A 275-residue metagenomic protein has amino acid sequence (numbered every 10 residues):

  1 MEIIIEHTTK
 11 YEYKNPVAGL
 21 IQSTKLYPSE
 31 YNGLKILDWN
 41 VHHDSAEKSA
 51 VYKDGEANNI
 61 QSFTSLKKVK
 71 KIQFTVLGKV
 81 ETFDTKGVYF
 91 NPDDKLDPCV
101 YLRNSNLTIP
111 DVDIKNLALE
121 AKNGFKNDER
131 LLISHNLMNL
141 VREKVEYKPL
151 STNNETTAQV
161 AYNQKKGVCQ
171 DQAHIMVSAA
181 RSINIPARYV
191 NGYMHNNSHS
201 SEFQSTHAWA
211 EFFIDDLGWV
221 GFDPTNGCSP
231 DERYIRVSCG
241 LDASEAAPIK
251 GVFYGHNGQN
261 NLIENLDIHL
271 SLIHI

Functional and structural regions predicted by a protein language model:
M1-F83: Intrinsically disordered, low-complexity N-terminal segments that are enriched in acidic
T24-L26, N40-V41, N58, Y89-P98 (+2 more regions): Short intrinsically disordered coil segments
S45-S49, D97-V100, S229-R236: Short, surface-exposed linear segments at secondary-structure transitions and domain or protein termini
L77-R142, K148, T157-N163: Acidic low-complexity segments
G124, D171-Y254, G258: Hydrophobic/aromatic-rich core segments of domains that either
I133-Y189, N197: A mid-sequence, solvent-exposed acidic-amphipathic segment
L266-I268: Low-complexity, Gly/Ser/Thr/Pro-rich intrinsically disordered linker/tail segments
I273-I275: Conserved small/polar residues in nucleotide/adenosyl-binding loops
